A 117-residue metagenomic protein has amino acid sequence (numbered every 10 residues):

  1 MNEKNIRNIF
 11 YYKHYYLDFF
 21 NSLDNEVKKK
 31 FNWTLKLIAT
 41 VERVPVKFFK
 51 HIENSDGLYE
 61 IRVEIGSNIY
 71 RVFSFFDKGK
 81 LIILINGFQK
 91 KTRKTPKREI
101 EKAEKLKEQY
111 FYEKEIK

Functional and structural regions predicted by a protein language model:
M1-I69, K78-I82, K90-K117: Basic, Lys/Arg-enriched alpha-helical interface segments
I85: ATP-dependent carboxylate-activation loops
